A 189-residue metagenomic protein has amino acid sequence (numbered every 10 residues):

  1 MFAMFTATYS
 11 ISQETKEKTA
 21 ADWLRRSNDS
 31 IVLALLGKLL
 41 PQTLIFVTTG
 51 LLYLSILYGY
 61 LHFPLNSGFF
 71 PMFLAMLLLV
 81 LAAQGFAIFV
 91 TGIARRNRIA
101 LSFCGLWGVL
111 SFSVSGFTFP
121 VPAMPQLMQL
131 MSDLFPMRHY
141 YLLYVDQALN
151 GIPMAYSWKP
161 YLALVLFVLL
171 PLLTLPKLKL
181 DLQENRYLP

Functional and structural regions predicted by a protein language model:
M1-L57: Hydrophobic alpha-helical transmembrane segments of multi-pass membrane transport proteins
S55, P64-P189: Membrane-spanning alpha-helical segments of multipass transporters and channels
